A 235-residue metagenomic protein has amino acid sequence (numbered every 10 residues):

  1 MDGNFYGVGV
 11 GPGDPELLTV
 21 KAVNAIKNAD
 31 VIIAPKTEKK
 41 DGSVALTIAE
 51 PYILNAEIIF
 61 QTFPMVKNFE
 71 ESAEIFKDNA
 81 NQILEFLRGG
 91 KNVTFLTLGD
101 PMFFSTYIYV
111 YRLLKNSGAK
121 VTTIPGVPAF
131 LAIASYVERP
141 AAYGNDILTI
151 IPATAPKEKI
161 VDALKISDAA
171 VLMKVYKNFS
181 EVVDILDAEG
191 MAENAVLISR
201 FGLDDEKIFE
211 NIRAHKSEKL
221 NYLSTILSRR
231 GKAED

Functional and structural regions predicted by a protein language model:
M1-P15, V20-A22, K27-K120, F209 (+2 more regions): Class I S-adenosyl-L-methionine
F5, L164-D235: A contiguous loop/helix-start segment that scaffolds small-molecule binding in enzyme catalytic cores
A34, F60-Q61, F95-T97, T123-G126 (+3 more regions): General beta-strand structural signal in soluble alpha/beta enzymes
A34-K36, A119-K120, I147, S167-M173: Flexible, glycine/proline-enriched loop segments at strand-loop-helix junctions that form or flank small-ligand binding
K39-G42, V66, P128-L131, F179 (+1 more regions): Short gly/pro/ser/thr-enriched loop/turn and capping motifs at secondary-structure boundaries
E71-N81, V137-R139, A163-I166, I208-A214: Short, surface-exposed amphipathic charged segments that create phosphate/polyanion-binding patches used for binding
D78-F86, A141-P152, A214-T225: A polyampholytic, Gly/Pro-enriched intrinsically disordered region
M102-A163, G231-K232: Class I SAM-dependent methyltransferase SAM-binding "motif I" and its flanking Rossmann-like core
